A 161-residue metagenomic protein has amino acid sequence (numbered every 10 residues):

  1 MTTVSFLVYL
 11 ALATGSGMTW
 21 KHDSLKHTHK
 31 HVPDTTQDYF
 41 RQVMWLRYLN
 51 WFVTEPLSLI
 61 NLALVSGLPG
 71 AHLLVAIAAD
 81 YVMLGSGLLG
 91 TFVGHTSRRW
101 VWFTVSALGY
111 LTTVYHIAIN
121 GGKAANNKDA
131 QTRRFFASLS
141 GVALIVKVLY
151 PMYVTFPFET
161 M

Functional and structural regions predicted by a protein language model:
M1-L46, E55-M161: Polytopic alpha-helical membrane-helix bundles and their juxtamembrane interface segments in multi-pass membrane
